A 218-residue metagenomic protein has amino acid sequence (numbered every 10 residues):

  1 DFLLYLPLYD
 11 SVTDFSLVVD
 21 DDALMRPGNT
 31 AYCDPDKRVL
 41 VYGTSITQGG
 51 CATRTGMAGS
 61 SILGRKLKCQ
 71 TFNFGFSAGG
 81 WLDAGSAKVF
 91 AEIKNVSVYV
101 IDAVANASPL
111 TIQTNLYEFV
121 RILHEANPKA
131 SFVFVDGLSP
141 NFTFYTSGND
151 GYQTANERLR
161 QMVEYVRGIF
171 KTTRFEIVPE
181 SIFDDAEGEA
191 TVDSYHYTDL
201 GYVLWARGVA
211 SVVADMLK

Functional and structural regions predicted by a protein language model:
D1-V39, V209-A210, A214-K218: N-terminal secretory targeting modules
D36-S60, S77: Catalytic nucleophile-elbow at a beta strand-turn-alpha helix junction centered on a G-D-S/GDSL motif, marking
G59, N115-F119, L123, A155-M162: A general structural detector for well-ordered alpha-helical segments in enzyme core domains, enriched
S60-N73: Short helix-loop-beta junction
L63, L82-Y117, I122, G137-F144: Oxyanion-hole/transition-state-stabilizing segment in secreted/luminal serine hydrolases and related acyltransferases
N73-W81, S181: Short beta->alpha junction loops
E92, P140-K218: Catalytic His-Asp segment of secreted/periplasmic serine-dependent ester chemistry enzymes
N127-F132: A short helix->loop->beta-strand "cap" motif at the edges of active sites that frequently abuts
